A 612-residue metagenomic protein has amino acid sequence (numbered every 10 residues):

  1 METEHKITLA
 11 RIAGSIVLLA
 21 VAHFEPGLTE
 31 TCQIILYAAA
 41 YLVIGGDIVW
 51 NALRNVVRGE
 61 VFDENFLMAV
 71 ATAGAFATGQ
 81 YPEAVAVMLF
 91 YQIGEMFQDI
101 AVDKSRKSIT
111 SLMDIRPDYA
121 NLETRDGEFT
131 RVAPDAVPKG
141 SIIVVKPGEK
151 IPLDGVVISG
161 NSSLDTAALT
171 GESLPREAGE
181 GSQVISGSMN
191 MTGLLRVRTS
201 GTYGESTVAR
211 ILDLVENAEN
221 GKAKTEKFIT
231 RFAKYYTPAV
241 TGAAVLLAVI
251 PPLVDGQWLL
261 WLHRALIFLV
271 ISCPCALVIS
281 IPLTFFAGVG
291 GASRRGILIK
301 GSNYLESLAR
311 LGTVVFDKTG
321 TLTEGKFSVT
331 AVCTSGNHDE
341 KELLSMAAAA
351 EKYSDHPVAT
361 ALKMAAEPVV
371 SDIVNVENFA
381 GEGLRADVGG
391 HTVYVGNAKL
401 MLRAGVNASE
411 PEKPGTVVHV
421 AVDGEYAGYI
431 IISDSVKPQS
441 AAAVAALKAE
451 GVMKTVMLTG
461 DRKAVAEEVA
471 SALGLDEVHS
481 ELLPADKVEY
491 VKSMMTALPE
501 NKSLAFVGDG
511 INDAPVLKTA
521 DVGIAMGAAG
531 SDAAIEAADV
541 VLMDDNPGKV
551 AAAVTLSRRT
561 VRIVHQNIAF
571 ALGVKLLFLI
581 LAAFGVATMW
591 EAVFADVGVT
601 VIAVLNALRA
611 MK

Functional and structural regions predicted by a protein language model:
M1-G14, Y236: N-terminal membrane topogenic signal
E2-T3, A20-T29, V49-N55, A73-T78 (+9 more regions): Membrane-embedded alpha-helical bundles of multi-pass transporters
A13-I16, K227-G256, R264-F285, H565-F594: Bilayer-spanning, highly hydrophobic alpha-helical transmembrane segments
L19-A22, G27, Q33, Y37-E123 (+6 more regions): Actuator/coupling domain of P-type ATPases
A52, Q80, A101, A120 (+27 more regions): Residue-level signature of catalytic and energy-coupling elements of molecular machines, predominantly ATP/GTP-dependent
L53-F62, F97-T110, L283-S302, L608-K612: Juxtamembrane helix-loop transition segments at the membrane interface in multi-pass membrane proteins
S111-L112, D126, S302-V522, T555-R558: Cytosolic catalytic headpiece
A120, V132, L153-D154, G160 (+11 more regions): Conserved cytosolic headpiece of P-type ATPases
